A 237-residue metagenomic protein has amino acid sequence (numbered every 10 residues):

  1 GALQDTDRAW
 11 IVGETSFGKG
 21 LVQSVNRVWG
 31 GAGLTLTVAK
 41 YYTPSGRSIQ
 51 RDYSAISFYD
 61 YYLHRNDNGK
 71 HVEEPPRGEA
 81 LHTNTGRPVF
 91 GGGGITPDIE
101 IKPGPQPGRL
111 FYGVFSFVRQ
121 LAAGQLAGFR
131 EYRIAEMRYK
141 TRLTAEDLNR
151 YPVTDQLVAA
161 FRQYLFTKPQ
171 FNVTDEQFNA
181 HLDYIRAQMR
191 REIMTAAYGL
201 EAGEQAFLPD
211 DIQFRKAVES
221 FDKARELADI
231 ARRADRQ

Functional and structural regions predicted by a protein language model:
G1-L34, K40: Cleft-lining beta-strand/loop regions that shape enzyme active-site pockets
G18, T43, E226-L227: Short beta-strands and strand-coil junctions in structured, solvent-facing domains, enriched
S24, L36-S57: Extended catalytic-interface subdomain
W29, P44-S45, N84: Short, ordered coil/turn segments that flank beta-strands lining enzyme active or ligand-binding pockets
S48-I49, Y53-Q237: Conserved functional hotspot residues or short segments at active or partner-binding sites across diverse domains
